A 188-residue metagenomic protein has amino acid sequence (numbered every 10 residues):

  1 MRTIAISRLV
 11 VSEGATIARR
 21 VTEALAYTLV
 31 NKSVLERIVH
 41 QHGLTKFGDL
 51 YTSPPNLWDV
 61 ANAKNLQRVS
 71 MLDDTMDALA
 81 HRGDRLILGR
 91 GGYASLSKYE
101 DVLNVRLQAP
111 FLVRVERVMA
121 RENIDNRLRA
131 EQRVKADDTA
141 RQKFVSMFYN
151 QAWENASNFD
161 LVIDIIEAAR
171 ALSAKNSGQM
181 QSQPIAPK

Functional and structural regions predicted by a protein language model:
A5-R19: Glycine-rich phosphate-binding P-loop
A24-V30: Post-Walker A helix-loop "phosphate-sensing" segment adjacent to the P-loop in P-loop NTPases
V34-D84, G91, I124: ATP-dependent small-molecule kinase phosphotransfer cores that center on conserved nucleotide phosphate-binding segments
F47, N126-A171: Small-molecule kinase domains that catalyze NTP-dependent phosphoryl transfer to phosphate-bearing small molecules
G92-Y93, A109-R114, E167-A169: Conserved nucleotide-binding/hydrolysis micro-motifs of P-loop NTPases
A94-E100, E154-A156: Short loop/helix-cap segments at secondary-structure boundaries that form the rim of catalytic
K98-R121, D125-A136: Conserved phosphate-donor/acceptor-positioning beta-strand/loop module used by diverse small-molecule
